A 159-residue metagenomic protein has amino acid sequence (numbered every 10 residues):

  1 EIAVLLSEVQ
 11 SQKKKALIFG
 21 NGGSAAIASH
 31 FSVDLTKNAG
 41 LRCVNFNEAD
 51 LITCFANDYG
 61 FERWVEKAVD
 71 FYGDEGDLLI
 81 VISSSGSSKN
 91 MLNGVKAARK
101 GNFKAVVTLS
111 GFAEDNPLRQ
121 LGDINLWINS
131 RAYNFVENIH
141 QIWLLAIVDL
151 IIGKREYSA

Functional and structural regions predicted by a protein language model:
E1-Q12: A short, well-structured juxtamembrane/interface segment
I18-Y157: Glycine-rich phosphate-binding loops that contact phosphosugars or nucleotide phosphates
